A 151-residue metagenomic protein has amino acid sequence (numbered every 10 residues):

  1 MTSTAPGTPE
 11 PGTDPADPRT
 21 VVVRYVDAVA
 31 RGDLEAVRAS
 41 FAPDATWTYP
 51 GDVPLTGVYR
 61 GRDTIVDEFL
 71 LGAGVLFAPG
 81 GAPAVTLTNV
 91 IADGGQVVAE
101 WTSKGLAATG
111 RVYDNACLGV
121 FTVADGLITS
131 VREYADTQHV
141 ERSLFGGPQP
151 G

Functional and structural regions predicted by a protein language model:
M1-P43, G147-G151: Short, low-complexity N-terminal intrinsically disordered segments enriched in polar/charged residues
T2-D14, L70-G151: A beta-strand edge to alpha-helix "cap/lid" segment located at domain peripheries
P11-P15, P54-V58, R62, G110: Alpha-helix initiation/capping motif
V21-R31, T56-Y59, V75-A78, E100: Short, mixed-charge, low-aromatic patches
Y25, V37-R38, A45, G61 (+4 more regions): Hydrophobic pocket/interface hotspot
A30, Y49, Y59, S103 (+1 more regions): Short glycine/serine/threonine-biased micro-segments
A36, A42-A92: A solvent-exposed, acidic/Ser-Thr-rich amphipathic alpha-helical stretch
